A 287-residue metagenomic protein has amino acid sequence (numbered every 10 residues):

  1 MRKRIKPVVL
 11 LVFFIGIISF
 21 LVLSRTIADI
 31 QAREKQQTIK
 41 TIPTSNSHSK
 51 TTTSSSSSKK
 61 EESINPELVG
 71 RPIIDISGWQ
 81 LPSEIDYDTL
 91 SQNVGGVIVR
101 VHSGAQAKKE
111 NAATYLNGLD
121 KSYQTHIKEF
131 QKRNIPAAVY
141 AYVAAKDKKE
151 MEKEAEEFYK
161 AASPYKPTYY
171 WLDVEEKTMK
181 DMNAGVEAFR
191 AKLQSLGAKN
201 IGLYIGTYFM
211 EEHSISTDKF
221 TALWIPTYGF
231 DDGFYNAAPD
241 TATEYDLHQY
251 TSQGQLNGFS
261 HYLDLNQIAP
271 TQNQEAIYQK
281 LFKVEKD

Functional and structural regions predicted by a protein language model:
M1-F14, S24-T26: N-terminal Sec-pathway targeting helices
T26-R71: N-terminal, intrinsically disordered, polar/charged segments of Gram-positive cell-envelope systems that serve as
S57-Y87, T221-D287: Functionally critical loop-and-helix segments that line ligand-binding/catalytic clefts of soluble enzyme domains
I64, L68-A138: N-terminal carbohydrate-binding/catalytic regions of secreted carbohydrate-active enzymes
P72-D75, G95-R100, P136-A141, T168-D173 (+3 more regions): Structural recognition of the beta-strand scaffold that forms the well-ordered cores of secreted hydrolase catalytic
G78-Y87, A113-E129, K148-A162, Y208-E212 (+1 more regions): Alpha-helical scaffolding within the catalytic cores of extracellular/periplasmic polymer-degrading hydrolases
D147-S163, K177-K192: Alpha-helical scaffold elements lining the catalytic groove of polysaccharide deacetylases
Y169-A238: Catalytic domains of cell-wall/extracellular-matrix polysaccharide-remodeling enzymes, centered on de-N-acetylation
